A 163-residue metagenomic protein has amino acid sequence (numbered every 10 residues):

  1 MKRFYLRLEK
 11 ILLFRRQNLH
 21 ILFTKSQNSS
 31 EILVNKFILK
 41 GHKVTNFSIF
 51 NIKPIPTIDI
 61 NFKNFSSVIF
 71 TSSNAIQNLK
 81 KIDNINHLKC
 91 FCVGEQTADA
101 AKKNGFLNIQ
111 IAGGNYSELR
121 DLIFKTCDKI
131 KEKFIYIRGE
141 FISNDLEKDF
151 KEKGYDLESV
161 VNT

Functional and structural regions predicted by a protein language model:
F4-T163: Signature of uroporphyrinogen-III synthase
